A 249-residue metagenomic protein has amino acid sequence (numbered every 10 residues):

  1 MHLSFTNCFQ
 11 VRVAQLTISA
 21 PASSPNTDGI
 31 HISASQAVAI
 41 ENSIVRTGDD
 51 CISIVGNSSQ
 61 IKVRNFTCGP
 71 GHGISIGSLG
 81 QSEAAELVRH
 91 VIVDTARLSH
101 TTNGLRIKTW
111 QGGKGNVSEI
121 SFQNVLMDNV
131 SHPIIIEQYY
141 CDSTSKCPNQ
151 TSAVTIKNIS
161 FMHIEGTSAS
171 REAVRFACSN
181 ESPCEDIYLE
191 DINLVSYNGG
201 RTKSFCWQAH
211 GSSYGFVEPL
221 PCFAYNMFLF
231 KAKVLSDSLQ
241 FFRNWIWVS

Functional and structural regions predicted by a protein language model:
M1-S249: Extracellular/periplasmic carbohydrate-active domains that bind, remodel, or depolymerize complex polysaccharides
